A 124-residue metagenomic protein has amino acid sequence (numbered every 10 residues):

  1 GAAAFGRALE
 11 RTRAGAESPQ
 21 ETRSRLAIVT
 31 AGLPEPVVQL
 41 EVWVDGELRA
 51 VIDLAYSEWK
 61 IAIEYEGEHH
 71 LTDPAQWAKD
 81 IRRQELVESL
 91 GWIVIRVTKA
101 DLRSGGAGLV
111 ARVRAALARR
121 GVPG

Functional and structural regions predicted by a protein language model:
G1-G124: Surface segments flanking catalytic/ligand-binding clefts of nucleic-acid enzymes
